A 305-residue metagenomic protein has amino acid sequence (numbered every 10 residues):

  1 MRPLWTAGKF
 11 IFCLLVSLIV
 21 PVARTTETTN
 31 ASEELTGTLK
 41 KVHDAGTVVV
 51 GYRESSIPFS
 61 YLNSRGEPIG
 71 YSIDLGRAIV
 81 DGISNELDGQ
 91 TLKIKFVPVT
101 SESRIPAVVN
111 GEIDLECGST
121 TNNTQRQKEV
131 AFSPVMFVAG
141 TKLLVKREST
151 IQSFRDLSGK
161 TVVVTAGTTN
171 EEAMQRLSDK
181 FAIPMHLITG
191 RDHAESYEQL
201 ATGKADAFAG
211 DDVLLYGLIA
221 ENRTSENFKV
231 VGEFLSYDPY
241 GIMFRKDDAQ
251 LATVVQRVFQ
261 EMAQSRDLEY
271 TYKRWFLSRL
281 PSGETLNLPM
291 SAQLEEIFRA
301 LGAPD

Functional and structural regions predicted by a protein language model:
T28-E33, L39, D74-G82, E148 (+4 more regions): Extended ligand-binding regions for polar small-molecule ligands
T29-E116: Extracytoplasmic small-molecule ligand-binding "clamshell" domains of the periplasmic binding protein/Venus flytrap
N30-E33, A45, T169-I188, E226-V230 (+1 more regions): Ligand-binding clefts/hinges and TM-proximal coupling segments of bilobed small-molecule sensing domains
V49, E54-P58, P68-N85, T121 (+2 more regions): Bilobed "Venus flytrap"/periplasmic-binding protein-like clamshell domains and structurally analogous long
Y52-S56, V97-E102, G111-N123, R147 (+5 more regions): Beta->alpha turn/N-cap motifs
E54, F137-E148, A194, D212 (+2 more regions): Periplasmic-binding protein-like
R77, D81, D88-D156, G232 (+1 more regions): Acidic, polar ligand-binding/catalytic clefts
E102-S103, C117-E129, A173-K180, E198-S236 (+1 more regions): A ligand-binding cleft/hinge motif common to bilobed small-molecule-binding domains
